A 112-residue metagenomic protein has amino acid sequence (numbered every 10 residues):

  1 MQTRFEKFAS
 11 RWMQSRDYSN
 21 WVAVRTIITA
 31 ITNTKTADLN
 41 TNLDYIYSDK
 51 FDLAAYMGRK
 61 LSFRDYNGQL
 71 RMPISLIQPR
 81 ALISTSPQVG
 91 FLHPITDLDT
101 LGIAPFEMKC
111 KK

Functional and structural regions predicted by a protein language model:
M1-K112: Extracytosolic ligand-binding ectodomains
